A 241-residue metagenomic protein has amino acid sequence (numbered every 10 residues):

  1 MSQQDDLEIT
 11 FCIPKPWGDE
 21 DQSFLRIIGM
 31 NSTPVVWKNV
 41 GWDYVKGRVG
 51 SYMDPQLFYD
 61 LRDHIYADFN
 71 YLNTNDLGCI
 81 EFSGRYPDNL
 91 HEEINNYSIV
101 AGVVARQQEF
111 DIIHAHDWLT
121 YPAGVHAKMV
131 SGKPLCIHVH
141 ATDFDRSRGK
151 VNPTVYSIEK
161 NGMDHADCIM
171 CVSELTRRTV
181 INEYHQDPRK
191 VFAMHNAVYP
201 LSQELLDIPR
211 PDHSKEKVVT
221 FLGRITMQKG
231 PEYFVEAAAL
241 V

Functional and structural regions predicted by a protein language model:
D6-A105: A conserved catalytic-core segment of Leloir-type glycosyltransferases
E93-V100, K133-C136, F144-N161, P200: Nucleotide-sugar donor phosphate/pyrophosphate-binding loop at the beta->alpha transition of glycosyltransferases
G102-Q107, M129, N152-I169: Membrane-proximal helix-turn-helix segments that form the acceptor-binding/catalytic region of lipid-linked
I112-H114, Y121, V125-D145: Active-site proximal beta-strand in glycosyltransferases
I113-H114, D164-E174: A short beta-strand/loop micro-motif in the catalytic core of glycosyltransferases that engages the nucleotide-sugar
C171, A193, V218-F221: A structural signal for the hydrophobic beta-strands that form the central parallel beta-sheet of Rossmann-like
L175, A197: Carbohydrate-associated surface elements
P211-K229, V235-A238: Conserved donor-binding/catalytic core segment of Leloir-type glycosyltransferases
